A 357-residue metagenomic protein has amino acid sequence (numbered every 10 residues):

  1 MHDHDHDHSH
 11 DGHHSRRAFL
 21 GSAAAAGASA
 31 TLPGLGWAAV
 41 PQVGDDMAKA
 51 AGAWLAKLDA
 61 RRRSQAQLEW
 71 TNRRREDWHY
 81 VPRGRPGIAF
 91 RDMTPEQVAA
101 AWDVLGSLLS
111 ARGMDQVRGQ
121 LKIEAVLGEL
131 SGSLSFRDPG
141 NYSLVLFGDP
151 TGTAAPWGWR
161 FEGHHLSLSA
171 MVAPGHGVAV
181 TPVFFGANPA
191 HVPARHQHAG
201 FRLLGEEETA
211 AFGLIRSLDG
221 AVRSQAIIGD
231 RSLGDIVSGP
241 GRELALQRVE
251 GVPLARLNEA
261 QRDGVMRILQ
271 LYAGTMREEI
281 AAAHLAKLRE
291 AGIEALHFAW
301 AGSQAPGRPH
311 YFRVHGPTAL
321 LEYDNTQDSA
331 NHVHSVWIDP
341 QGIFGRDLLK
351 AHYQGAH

Functional and structural regions predicted by a protein language model:
M1-H14, A25-S29: N-terminal secretory signal peptides
G12-A18, A28-Q42: N-terminal twin-arginine translocation
G21-S22: Sec-dependent N-terminal signal peptides
V40-A60, Q65-V81, P86-D92, E96-S110 (+1 more regions): A cross-kingdom marker for long, charged
